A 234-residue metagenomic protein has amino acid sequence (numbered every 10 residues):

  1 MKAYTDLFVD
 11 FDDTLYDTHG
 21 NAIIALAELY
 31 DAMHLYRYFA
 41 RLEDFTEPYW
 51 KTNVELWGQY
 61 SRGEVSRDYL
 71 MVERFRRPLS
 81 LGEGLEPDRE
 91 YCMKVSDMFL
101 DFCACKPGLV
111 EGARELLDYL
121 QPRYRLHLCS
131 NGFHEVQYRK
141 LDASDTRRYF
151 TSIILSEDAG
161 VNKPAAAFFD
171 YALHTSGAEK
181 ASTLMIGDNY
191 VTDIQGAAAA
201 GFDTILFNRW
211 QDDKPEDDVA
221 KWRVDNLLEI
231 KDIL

Functional and structural regions predicted by a protein language model:
M1-L7, G20, R114, D118 (+2 more regions): Asp-based, Mg2+/Mn2+-dependent phosphohydrolase catalytic module
M1-V9, T14-K51: Active-site neighborhood of HAD-like aspartate-dependent phosphohydrolases
L35-Y38, G84-L85, T146, A178: Helix N-cap/coil-helix junction residues
K51-M98: A metal-dependent, Asp-based hydrolase signature
T52, P122-R123: Structured helix-beta-strand junction loops
M98-K106: Surface-exposed cleft-lining segments at the edges of enzyme active sites
